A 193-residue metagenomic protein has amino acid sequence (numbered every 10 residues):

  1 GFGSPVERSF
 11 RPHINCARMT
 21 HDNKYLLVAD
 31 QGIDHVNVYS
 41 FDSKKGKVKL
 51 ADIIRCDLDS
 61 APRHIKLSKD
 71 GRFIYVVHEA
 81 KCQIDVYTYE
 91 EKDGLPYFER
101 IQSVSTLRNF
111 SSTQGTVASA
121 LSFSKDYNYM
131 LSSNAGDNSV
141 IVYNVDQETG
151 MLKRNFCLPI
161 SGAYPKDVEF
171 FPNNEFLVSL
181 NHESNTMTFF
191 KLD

Functional and structural regions predicted by a protein language model:
F2-S4, K44-D57, L95-S112, E148-L158: Blade-edge beta-strand/turn elements of extracellular beta-propeller and related beta-sheet repeat scaffolds
G3-N23, C56-G71, L107-Y127, S161-F176: Beta-rich, blade/repeat-based domains predominating in secreted/periplasmic proteins but also intracellular
T20, V28-Q31, S68, V76-E79 (+2 more regions): Conserved beta-strand positions in repeat-built beta-propeller and related beta-rich domains
D34-V36, C82-I84, N138-V140, N185-M187: Structural signal for beta-propeller blades
S40-K47, Y87-F98, Y143-G150, K191-D193: Short loop/turn segments immediately following beta-strands, especially the blade-tip and inter-blade linker loops
V48-T106: Acidic, glycine-rich loop-and-beta core segments that form the ion-binding/anion-interacting portion of active sites
I141-F190: C-terminal hydrophobic structural anchor segments that stabilize assembly/packing rather than catalytic chemistry
